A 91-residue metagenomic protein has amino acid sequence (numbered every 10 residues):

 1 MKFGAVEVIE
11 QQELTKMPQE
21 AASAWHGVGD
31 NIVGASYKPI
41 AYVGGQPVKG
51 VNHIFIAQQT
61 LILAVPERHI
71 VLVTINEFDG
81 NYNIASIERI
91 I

Functional and structural regions predicted by a protein language model:
M1-I91: N- and C-terminal low-complexity/disordered segments
